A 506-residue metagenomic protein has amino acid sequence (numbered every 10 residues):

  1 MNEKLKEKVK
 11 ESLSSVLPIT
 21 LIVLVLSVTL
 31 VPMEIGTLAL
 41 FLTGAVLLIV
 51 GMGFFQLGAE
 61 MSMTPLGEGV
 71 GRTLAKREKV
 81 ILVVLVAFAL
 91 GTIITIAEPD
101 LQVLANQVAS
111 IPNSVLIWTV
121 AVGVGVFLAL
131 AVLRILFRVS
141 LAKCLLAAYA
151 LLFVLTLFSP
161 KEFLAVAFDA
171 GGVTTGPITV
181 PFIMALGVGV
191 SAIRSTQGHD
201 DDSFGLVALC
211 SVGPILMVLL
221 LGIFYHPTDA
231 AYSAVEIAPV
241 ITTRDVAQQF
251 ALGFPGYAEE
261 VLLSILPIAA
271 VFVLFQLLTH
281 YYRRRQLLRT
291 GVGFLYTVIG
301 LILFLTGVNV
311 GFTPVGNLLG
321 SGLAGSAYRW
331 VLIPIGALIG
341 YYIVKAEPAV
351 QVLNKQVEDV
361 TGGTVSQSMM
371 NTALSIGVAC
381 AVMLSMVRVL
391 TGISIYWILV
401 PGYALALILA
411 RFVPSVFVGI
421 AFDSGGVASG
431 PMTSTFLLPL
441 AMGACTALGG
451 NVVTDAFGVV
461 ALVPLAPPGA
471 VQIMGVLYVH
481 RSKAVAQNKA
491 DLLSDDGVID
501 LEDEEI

Functional and structural regions predicted by a protein language model:
M1-S12, V16, G67-I81, T196-L206 (+6 more regions): Intrinsically disordered, low-complexity non-transmembrane regions of multi-pass membrane transporters
N2, A131-L146, E162, R194-P239 (+2 more regions): Juxtamembrane and boundary regions of transmembrane helices in multi-pass small-molecule transporters and channels
K6-S12, M33-T43, A75, V108-I117 (+7 more regions): Interfacial loop-to-helix junctions that mark the boundaries of transmembrane helices in multi-pass membrane
S12-L30, L262-L274, L303: The first (N-terminal) embedded transmembrane alpha-helix
I19-V23, G51, K79-A87, A147-F158 (+7 more regions): Small-residue-rich segments of transmembrane alpha-helices in multi-pass membrane proteins, especially helix faces
V80-L151, R329-A410: Helix-loop-helix junctions within the multi-pass membrane cores of secondary transporters/permeases
F158-V166, M217-H226, F304-G311, M383-L384 (+1 more regions): Hydrophobic alpha-helical transmembrane segments in multi-pass integral membrane proteins
I237-A349: Transmembrane helical segments that form the transport core of multi-pass membrane transport proteins
